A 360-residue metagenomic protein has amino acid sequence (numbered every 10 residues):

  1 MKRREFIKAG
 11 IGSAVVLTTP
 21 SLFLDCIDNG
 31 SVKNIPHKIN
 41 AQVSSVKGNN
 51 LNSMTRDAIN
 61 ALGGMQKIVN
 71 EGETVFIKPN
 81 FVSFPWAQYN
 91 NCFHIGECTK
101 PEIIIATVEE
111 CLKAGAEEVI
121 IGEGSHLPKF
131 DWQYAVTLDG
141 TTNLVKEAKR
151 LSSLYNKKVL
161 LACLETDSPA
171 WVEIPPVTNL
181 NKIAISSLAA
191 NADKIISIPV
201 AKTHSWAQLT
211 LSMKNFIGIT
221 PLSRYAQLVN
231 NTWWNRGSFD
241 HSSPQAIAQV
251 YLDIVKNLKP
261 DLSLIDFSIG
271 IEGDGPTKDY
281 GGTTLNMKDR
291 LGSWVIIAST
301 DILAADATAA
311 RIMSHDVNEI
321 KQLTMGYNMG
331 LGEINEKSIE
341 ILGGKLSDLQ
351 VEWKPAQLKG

Functional and structural regions predicted by a protein language model:
E5-C26: N-terminal export signals
G30-I105, E109-G360: Extended, low-polarity segments enriched in aliphatic/aromatic residues
